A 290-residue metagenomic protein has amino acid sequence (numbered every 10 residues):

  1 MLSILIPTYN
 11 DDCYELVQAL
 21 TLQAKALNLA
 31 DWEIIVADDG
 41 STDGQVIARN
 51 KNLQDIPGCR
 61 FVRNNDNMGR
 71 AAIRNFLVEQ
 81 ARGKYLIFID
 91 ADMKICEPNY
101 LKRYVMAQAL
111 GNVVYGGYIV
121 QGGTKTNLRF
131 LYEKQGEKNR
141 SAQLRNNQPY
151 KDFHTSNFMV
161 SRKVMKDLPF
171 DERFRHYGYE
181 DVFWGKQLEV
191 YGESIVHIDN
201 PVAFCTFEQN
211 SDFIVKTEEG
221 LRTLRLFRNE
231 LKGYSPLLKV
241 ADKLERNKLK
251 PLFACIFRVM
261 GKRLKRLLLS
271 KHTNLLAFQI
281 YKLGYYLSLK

Functional and structural regions predicted by a protein language model:
L20-R63: Acidic donor-binding segment of Leloir-type glycosyltransferases
N64-A81: Glycine-rich, basic loop-to-helix element that forms the pyrophosphate-binding segment of sugar-nucleotide handling
L86: Short aromatic/hydrophobic "clamp" motif used to bind/position activated sugar donors
K94, P98-R129: Conserved donor NDP-sugar-binding/catalytic core segment of glycosyltransferases
R140-V160, H176: A recurrent flexible, glycine/aromatic-enriched loop bordering the glycosyltransferase active site that acts as
H176-W184: Acidic donor-binding loop at a coil-to-helix junction in glycosyltransferase catalytic cores that engages
Y191-R228: Active-site donor/metal-binding and catalytic loop motifs of nucleotide-sugar-dependent glycosylation enzymes
E219-R222, P236-K290: Non-catalytic, C-terminal membrane-associated alpha-helical segments of glycosyltransferases
